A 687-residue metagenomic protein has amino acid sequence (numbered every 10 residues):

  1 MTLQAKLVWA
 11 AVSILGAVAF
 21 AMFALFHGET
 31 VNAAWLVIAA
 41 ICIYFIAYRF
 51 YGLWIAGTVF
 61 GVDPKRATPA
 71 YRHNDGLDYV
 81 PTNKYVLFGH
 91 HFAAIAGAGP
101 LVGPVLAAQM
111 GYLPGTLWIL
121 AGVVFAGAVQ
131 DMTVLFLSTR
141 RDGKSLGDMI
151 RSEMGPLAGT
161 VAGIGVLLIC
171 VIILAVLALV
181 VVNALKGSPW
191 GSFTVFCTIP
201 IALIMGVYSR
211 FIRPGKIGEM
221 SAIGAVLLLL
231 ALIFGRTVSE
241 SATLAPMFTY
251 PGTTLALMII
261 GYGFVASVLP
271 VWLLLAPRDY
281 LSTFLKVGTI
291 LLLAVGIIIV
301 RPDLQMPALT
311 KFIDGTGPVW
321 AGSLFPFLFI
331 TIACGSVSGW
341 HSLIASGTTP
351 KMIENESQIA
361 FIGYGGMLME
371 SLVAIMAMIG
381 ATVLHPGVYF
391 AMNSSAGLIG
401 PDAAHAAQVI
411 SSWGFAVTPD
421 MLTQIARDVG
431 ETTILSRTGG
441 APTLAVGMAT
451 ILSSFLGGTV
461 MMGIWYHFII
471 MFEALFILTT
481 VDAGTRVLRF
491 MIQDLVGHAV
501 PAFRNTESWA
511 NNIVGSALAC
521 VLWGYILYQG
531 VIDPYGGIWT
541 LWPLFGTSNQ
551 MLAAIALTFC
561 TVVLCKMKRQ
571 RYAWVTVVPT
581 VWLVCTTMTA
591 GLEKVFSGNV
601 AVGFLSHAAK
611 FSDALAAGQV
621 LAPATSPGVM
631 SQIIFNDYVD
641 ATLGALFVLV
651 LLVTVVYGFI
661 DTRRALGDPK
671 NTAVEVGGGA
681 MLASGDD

Functional and structural regions predicted by a protein language model:
M1-I14, I46-L101, T283, S323 (+1 more regions): Membrane-interface "cap" regions at the ends of multi-pass membrane proteins
A17-T30, G99-L101, L113, V171-G187 (+11 more regions): Transmembrane helix-loop junctions in multi-pass membrane proteins
A21-H27, N32, D78-R141, S152-P156 (+8 more regions): Membrane-interface helix-loop-helix modules in multi-pass membrane proteins
T30-R49, L53, A107-S138, G147 (+5 more regions): Extracellular loop-to-transmembrane helix junctions
A34-I41, I46, F50-V59, G165 (+7 more regions): Membrane-interface loop-to-helix entry segments
L53-V80, L106, T116, L120 (+6 more regions): Flexible loop linkers connecting adjacent transmembrane helices in multi-pass alpha-helical membrane transporters
E153-V171, G363-L372, T438-G440, T459-I469 (+4 more regions): Loop-to-transmembrane helix boundary motifs in multi-pass membrane proteins
I297-I313, L368-V446, A483, Y528-D533: Extracellular/periplasmic helix-exit of transmembrane alpha-helices
